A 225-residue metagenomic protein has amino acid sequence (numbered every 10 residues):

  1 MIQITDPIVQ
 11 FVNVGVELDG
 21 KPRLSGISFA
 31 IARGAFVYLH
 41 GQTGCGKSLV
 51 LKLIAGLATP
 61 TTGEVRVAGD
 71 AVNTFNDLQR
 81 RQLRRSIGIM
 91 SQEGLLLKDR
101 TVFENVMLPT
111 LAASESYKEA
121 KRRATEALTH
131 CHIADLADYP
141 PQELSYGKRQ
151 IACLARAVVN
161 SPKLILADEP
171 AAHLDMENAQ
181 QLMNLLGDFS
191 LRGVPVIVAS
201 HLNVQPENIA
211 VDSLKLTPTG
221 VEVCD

Functional and structural regions predicted by a protein language model:
A55: Helix-to-loop junction immediately C-terminal to a conserved catalytic motif
G63-V72: Conserved ABC transporter NBD signature motif
A71, K118-L136: Conserved ABC ATPase "signature" region
V72-G88, L191: ABC ATPase NBD coupling module
P140-L144, K148: Conserved ABC ATPase signature
S161: Conserved catalytic motifs of ABC-family nucleotide-binding domains
I165-D168: Catalytic Walker B motif of ABC-type/P-loop ATPase nucleotide-binding domains
